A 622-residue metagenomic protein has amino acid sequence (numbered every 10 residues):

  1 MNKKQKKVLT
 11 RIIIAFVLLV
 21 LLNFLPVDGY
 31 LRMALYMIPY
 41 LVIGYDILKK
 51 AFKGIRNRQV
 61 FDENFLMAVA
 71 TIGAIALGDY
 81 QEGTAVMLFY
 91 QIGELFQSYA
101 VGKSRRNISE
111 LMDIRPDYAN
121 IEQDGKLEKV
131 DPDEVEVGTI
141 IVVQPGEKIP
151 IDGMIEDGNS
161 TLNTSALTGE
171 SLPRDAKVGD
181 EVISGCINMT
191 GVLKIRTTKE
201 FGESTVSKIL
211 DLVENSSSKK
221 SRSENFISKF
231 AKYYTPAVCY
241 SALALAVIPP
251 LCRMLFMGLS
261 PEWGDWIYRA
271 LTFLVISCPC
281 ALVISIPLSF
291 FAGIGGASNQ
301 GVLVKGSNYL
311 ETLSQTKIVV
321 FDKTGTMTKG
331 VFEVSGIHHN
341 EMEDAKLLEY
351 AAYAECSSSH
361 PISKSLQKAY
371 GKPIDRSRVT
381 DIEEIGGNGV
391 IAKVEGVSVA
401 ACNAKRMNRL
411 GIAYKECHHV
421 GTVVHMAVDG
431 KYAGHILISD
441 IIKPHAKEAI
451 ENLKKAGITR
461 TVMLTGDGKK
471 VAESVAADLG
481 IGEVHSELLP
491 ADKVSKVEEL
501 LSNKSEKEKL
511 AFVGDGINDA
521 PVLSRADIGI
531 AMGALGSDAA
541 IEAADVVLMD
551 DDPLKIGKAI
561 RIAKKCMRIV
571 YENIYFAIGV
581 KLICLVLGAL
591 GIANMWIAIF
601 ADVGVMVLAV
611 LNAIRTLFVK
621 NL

Functional and structural regions predicted by a protein language model:
I12-F16, N225-M257, T272-F290, Y571-F600: Bilayer-spanning, highly hydrophobic alpha-helical transmembrane segments
N23-F24, G29-L31, Y36-E122, E134-I141 (+6 more regions): Actuator/coupling domain of P-type ATPases
Y40, Q91, Y233, E262-A281 (+2 more regions): Small-residue-enriched core segments of transmembrane alpha-helices in multipass membrane transport and channel
F52-V60, Y99-S109, L288-S307, T616-L622: Juxtamembrane helix-loop transition segments at the membrane interface in multi-pass membrane proteins
E63-A68, L167, Y268, C278-A354 (+1 more regions): Conserved catalytic phosphorylation-site environment of P-type ATPases
Q144, V334, H338-R460, K469 (+1 more regions): P-type ATPase nucleotide-binding
S241, N503-K507, A544, M549-L622: Membrane-embedded transport module
G396, T422, V428-E572, V580: Conserved ATP-binding TGD loop and adjacent catalytic N/P-domain core of P-type ATPases
